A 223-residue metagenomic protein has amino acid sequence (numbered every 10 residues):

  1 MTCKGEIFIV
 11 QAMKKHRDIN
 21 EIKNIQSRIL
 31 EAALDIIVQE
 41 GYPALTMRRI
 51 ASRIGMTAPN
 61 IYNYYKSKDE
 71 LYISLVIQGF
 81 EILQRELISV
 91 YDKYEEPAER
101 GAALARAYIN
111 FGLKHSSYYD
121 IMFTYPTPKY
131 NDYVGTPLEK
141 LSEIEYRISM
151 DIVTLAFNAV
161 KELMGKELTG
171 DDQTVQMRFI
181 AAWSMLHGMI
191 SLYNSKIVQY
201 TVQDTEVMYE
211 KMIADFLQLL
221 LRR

Functional and structural regions predicted by a protein language model:
M1-N24: N-terminal intrinsically disordered/low-complexity leader segments
I25-A33, I50, L75-L83, L87 (+1 more regions): Generic hydrophobic, amphipathic alpha-helix propensity
R28, A32, I36-E70, S74: Helix-turn-helix
I36, V90, F111, A159 (+1 more regions): Short alpha-helical functional segments enriched in proximate histidine and acidic residues
I88, K129-G165, Q176-I180, V207-Q218: Amphipathic alpha-helical packing segments from all-alpha helical-bundle domains
S89-Y118, T169, R178-A182: Hydrophobic alpha-helical connector segments
K114-L138, S191-Q199: Amphipathic alpha-helical segments used for helix-helix packing
Y118, N158, E162, I180-T201 (+1 more regions): Amphipathic C-terminal alpha-helical segment
